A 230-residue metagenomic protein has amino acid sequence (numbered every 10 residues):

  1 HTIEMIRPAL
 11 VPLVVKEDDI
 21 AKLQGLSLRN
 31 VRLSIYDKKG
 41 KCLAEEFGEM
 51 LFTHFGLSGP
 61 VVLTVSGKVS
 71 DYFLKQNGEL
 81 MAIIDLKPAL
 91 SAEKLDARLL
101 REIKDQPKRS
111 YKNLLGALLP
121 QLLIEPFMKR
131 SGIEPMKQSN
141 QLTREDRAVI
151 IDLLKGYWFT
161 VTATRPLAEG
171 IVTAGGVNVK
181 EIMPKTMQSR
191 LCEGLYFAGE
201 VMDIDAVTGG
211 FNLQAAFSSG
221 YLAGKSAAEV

Functional and structural regions predicted by a protein language model:
T2-R7, V11-Q141: An anion/pyrophosphate-binding glycine-rich loop and adjacent beta-alpha core in soluble alpha-beta enzymes
L10, N30-S34, M81, Y111-L118 (+7 more regions): Domain-scale detector for complete catalytic domains at protein termini or as standalone homologs
V15-K16, T173, K225: Short Asp/Glu-rich motifs
V62, E125, A148-I151, K155 (+1 more regions): Predominant activation on well-ordered alpha-helical scaffold segments within soluble catalytic domains
V65-K68, P184-K185, S219, E229: N-terminal low-complexity, intrinsically disordered patches enriched in charged
E125-D205: A glycine-rich dinucleotide-binding beta-alpha-beta segment and adjacent secondary-structure elements that constitute
I204-V230: A conserved FAD-binding loop/helix module that cradles the flavin
